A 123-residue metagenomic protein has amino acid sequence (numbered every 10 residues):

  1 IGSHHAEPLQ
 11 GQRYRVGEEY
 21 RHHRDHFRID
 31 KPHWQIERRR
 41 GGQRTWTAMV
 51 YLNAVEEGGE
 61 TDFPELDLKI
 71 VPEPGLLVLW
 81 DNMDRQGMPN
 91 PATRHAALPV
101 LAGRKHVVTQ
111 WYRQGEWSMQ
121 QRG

Functional and structural regions predicted by a protein language model:
I1-G123: Fe(II)/2-oxoglutarate oxygenase catalytic core
